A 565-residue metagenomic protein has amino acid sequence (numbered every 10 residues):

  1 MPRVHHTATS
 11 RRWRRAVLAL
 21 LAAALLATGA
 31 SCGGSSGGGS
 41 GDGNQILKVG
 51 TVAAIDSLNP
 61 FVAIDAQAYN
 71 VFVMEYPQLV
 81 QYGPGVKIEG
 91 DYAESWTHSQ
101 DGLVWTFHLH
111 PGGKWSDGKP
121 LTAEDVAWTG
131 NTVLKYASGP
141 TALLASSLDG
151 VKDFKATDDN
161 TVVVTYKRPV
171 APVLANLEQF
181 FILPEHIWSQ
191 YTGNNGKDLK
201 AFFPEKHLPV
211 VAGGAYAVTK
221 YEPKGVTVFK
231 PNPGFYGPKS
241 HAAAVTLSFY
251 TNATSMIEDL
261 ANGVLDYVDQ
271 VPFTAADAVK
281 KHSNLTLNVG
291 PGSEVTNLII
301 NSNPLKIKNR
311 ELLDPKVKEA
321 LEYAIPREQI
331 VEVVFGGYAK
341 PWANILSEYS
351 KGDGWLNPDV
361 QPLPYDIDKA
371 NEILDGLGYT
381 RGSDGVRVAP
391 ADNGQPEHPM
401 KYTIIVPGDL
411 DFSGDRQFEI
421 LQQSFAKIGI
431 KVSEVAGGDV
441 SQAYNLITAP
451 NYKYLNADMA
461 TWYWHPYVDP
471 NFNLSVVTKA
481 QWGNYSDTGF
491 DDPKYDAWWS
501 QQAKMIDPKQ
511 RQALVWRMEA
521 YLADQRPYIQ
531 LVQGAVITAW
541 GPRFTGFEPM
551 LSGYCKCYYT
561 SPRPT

Functional and structural regions predicted by a protein language model:
S40-D42, E222, P231-P233, T296 (+3 more regions): Detector for C-terminal structural segments
V49-G50, G118, Y267, L285 (+2 more regions): Periplasmic binding protein-like
G50-Q100, N131, V211-A212: N-terminal lobe/hinge region of extracytoplasmic solute-binding protein
E94-G139, T157, V163-T165, M256-D259 (+2 more regions): Aromatic- and charge-enriched surface segment that lines or borders ligand/interaction sites
H108, L143-N194: Surface-exposed binding/hinge segments that line and control ligand-binding clefts or catalytic entry sites
F180-K239, A244, I367-D368, E372: Gly/Pro-rich hinge or "lid" segments in bacterial periplasmic/extracellular proteins
P204, N232-A278, S293, F418 (+3 more regions): Ligand-site clamp/hinge motif
P341-D384, G408-D415: Structural transition elements
